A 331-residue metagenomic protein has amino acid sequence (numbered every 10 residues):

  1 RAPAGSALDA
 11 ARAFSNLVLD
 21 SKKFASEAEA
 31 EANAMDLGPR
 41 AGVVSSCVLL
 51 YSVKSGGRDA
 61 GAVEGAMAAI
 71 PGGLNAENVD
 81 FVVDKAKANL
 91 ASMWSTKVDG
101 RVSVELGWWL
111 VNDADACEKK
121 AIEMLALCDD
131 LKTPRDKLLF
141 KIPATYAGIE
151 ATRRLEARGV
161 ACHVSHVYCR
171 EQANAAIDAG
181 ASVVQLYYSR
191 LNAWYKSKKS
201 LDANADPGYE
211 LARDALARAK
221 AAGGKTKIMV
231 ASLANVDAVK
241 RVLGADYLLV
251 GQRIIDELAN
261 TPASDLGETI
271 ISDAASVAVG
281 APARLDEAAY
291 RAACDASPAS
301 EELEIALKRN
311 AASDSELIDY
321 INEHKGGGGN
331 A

Functional and structural regions predicted by a protein language model:
R1-A30: N- or domain-start disorder-to-order transition segments that initiate the globular core
F14-V18, R40-V44, R101-S103, K137-K141 (+4 more regions): Structural preference for beta-strand elements that scaffold enzyme active sites
L19-D20, V82-V83, E105, K132 (+4 more regions): Catalytic beta/alpha-barrel core
L37-G42, C47-S52, G56-T145: Active-site beta->alpha loop and helix N-cap motifs at the rims of alpha/beta catalytic domains
S45-S46, V104, F140, L155 (+3 more regions): Conserved, mostly hydrophobic/aromatic
A86-A88, W94-T96, A126, G148-V160 (+1 more regions): Alpha-helix-loop-beta-strand connector modules within alpha/beta enzyme cores
Y168-S272: Catalytic alpha/beta core domains of metabolic enzymes, predominantly
T269-A331: C-terminal extensions of enzymes
